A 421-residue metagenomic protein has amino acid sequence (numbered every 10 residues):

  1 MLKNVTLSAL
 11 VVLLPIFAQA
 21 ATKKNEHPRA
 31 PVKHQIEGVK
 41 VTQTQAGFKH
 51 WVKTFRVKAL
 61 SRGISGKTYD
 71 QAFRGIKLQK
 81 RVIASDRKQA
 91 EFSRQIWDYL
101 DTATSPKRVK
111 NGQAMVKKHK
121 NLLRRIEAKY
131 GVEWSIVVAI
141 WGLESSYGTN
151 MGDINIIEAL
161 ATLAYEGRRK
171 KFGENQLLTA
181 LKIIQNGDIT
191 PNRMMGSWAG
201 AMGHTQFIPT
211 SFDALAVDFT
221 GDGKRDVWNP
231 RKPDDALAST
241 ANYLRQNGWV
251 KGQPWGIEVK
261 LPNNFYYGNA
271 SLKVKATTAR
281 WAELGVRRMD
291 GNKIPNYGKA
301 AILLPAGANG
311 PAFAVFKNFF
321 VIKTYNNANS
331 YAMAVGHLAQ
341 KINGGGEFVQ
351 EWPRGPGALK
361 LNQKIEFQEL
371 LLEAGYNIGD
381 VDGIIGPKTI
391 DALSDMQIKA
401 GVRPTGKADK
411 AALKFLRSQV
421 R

Functional and structural regions predicted by a protein language model:
V11-Q19: Hydrophobic h-region of N-terminal signal peptides that target proteins for export in Gram-negative bacteria
K23-Y130: An acidic, Gly/Ser/Thr/Pro-rich helix-cap/linker signature
A59, T68-L78, G131-G148, A180-Q185 (+2 more regions): Short, functionally critical alpha-helical segments immediately adjacent to catalytic or ligand/cofactor-binding
L78-S85, S145-N155, E166-K170, N186-N192 (+4 more regions): Secretory-pathway/luminal and periplasmic proteins that interact with or process carbohydrate-rich
T149, A164-E166, T179-N186, D213 (+1 more regions): Cell-envelope/ECM-targeting effectors and their regulatory/trafficking segments
N155-A164, L177, M202-D218, T240: Substrate-binding/active-site groove segments that recognize and process beta-1,4-linked N-acetyl-hexosamine
L181-T190, A199-G221, N247: A structural motif
F219-V227, G383, G406: Acidic, glycine-anchored loop motifs typical of Ca2+
